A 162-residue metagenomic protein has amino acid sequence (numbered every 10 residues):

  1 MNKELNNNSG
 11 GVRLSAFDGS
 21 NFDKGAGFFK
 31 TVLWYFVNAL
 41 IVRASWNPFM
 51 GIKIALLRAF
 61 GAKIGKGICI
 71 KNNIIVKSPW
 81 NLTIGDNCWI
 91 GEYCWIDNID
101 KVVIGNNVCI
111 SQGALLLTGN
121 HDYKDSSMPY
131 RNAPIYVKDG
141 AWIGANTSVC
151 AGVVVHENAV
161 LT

Functional and structural regions predicted by a protein language model:
M1-A62, G140: Terminal amphipathic alpha-helical/low-complexity segments used for targeting or macromolecular assembly
V12-R13, S20-Y35, V42, C88-H121: Unusually extended, aromatic-enriched hydrophobic runs near protein termini
K66, K71-N72, K77-S78, G85-D86 (+11 more regions): Left-handed beta-helix
Y123-S126: A short acidic, helix-capping loop that chelates divalent metal ions and anchors anionic groups
M128-R131: Short, surface-exposed loop/helix-turn segments at secondary-structure junctions that function as lids/hinges flanking
